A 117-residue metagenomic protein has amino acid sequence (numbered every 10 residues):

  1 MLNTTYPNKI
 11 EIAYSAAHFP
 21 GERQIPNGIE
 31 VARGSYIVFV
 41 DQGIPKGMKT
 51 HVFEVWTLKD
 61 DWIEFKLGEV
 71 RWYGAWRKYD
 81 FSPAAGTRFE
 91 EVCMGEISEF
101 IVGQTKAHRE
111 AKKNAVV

Functional and structural regions predicted by a protein language model:
L2-E30, G43-I44, F65, W72-V117: Mixed-charge, Lys/Arg-enriched low-complexity segments
K9, S35-Y36, V52, K78: A residue-level signal for beta-strand positions that form part of recognition/binding surfaces within mature
A13, V40, W56-K59: A structural detector for beta-sheet-dominated domains
G28-T50: Non-catalytic substrate-recognition and accessory regions of acyl/acetyltransferase enzymes
F39, F53-V55, V70, F81: Hydrophobic beta-strand residues in large extracellular and virion-surface proteins
G47-W62: Short aromatic-glycine motifs in intrinsically disordered, low-complexity regions
